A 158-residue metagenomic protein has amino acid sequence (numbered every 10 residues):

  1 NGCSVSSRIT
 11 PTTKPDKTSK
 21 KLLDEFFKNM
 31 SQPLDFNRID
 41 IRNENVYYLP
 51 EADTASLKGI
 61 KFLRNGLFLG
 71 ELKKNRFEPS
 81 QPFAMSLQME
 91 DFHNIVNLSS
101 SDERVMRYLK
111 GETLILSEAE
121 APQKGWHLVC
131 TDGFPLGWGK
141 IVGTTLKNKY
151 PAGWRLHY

Functional and structural regions predicted by a protein language model:
N1-Y158: Polybasic, low-complexity RNA-engagement segments
